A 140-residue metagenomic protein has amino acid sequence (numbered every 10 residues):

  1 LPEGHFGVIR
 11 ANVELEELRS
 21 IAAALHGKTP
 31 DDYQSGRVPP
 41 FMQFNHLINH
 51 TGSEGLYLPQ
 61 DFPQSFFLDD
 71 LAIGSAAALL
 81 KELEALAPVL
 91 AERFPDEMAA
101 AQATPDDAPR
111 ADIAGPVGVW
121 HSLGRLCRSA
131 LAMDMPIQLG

Functional and structural regions predicted by a protein language model:
L1-G140: Acidic (Asp/Glu-rich) sequence patches and key acidic residues that form negatively charged surfaces used
